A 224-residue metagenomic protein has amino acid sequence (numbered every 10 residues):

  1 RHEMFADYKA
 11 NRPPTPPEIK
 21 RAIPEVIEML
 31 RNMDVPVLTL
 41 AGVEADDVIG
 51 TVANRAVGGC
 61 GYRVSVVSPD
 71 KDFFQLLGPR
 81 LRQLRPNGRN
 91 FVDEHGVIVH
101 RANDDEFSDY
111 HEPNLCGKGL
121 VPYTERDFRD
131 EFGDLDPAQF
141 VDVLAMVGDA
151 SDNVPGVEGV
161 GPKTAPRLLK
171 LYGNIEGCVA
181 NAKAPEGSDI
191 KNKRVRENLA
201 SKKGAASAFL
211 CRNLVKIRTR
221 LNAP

Functional and structural regions predicted by a protein language model:
R1-V67, K71-K118, P122, F209-L210 (+1 more regions): Noncatalytic, basic helical substrate-engagement surface that gates or grips nucleic-acid strands
F128-R129: Conserved phosphate-handling catalytic cores of large alpha/beta enzymes
G133: Membrane-interface loops
D136-V215, L221-A223: Accessory alpha-helical DNA-binding modules that contact the DNA backbone or grooves
